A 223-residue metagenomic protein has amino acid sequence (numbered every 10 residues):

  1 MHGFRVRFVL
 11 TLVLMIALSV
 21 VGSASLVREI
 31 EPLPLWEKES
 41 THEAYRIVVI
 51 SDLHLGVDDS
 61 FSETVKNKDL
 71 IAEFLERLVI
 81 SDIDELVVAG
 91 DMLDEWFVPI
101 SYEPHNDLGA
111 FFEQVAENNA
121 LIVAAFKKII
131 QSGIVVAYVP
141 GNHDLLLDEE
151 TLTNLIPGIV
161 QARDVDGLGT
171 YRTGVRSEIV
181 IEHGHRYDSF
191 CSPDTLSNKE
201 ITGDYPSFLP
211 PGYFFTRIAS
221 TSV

Functional and structural regions predicted by a protein language model:
H2-V9: Bacterial N-terminal signal peptides that target proteins for export
G3, A17, D148-E149: Polar helix-capping/helix-linker motif
T11-S19: Bacterial N-terminal signal peptides
G22-V223: Extended recognition/assembly regions associated with phosphoester-bond processing machinery
